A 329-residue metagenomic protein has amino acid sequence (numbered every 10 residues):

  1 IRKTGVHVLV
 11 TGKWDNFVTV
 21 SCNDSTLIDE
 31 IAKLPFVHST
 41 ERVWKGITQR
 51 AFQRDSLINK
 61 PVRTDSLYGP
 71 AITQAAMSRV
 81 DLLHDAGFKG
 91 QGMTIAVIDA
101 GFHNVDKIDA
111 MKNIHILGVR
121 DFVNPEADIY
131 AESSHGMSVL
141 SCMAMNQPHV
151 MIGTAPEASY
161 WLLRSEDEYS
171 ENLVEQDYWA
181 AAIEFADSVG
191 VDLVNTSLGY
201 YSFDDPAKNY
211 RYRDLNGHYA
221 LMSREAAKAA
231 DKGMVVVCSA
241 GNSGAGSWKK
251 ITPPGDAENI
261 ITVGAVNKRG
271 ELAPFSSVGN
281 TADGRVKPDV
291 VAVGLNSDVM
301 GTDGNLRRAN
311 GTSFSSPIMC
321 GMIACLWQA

Functional and structural regions predicted by a protein language model:
R2-A75, V80-H84, E258: Autoinhibitory propeptides
D15-F17, D24-L27, G46-T48, A100-N104 (+9 more regions): Solvent-exposed loop/turn segments at secondary-structure junctions within structured extracellular/periplasmic domains
L82-R120, P125-E175, V189-D192, D205 (+4 more regions): Subtilisin-like serine protease catalytic core
E126-M137, G217-H218, R307-M319: Gly/Ser-rich catalytic serine loop of serine hydrolases
Y160, S165, E184-N216, S239: Short acidic, glycine-rich surface-loop motifs adjacent to enzyme active sites
L163-D167, K250, G294-A329: Hydrolase catalytic cores
Q176-W179, F203-R211, C238-I260, G264-K287 (+1 more regions): Active-site-adjacent substrate-recognition loops and nearby beta-strands within hydrolase catalytic domains
N216-G233: Catalytic-core regions built around general acid/base machinery
